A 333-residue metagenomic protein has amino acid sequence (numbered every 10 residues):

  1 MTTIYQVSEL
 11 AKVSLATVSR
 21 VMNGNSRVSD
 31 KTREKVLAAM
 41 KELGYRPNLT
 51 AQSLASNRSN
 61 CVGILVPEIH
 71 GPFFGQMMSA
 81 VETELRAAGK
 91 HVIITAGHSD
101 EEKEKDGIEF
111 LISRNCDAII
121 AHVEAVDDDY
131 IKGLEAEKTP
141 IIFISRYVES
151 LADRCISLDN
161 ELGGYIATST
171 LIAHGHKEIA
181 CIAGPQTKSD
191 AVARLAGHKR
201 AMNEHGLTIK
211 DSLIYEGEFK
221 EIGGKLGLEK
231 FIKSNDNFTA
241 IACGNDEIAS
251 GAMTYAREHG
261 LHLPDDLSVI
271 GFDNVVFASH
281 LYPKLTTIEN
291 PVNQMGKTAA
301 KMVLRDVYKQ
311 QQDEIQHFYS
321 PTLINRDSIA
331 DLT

Functional and structural regions predicted by a protein language model:
M1-S59, T333: N-terminal helix-turn-helix DNA-binding module of bacterial transcription factors
K35, F73-A87, G163-T170, S189-T208 (+4 more regions): Short, solvent-exposed amphipathic alpha-helices that sit in or adjacent to ligand/effector-binding or catalytic
R46-F110, R114-A118, A196-K199: Amphipathic helical "hinge" segments at domain boundaries
V92, A96-S113, G164-Y165, E216-S234: Structural motif
S99, A121-I166, H174, T187 (+3 more regions): Flexible loop/hinge segments that line or gate small-molecule binding clefts
I156-C181, A196-R200, E221-E229, A249 (+1 more regions): Hydrophobic alpha-helical segments within soluble ligand-binding/sensing domains
A167-L207, S212, I315-I329: An alpha-beta-alpha
G227-K230, S234-T333: Flexible loop/turn connectors
